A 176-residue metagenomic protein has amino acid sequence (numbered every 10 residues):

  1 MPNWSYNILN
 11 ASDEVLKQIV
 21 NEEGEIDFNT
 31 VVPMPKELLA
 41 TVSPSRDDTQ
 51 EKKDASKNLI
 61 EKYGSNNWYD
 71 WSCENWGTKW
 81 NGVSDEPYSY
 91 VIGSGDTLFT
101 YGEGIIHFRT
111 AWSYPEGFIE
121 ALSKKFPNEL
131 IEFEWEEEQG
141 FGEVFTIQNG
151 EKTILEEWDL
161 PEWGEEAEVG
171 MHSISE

Functional and structural regions predicted by a protein language model:
M1-E176: Intrinsic low-complexity, intrinsically disordered or marginally ordered coil/linker segments
